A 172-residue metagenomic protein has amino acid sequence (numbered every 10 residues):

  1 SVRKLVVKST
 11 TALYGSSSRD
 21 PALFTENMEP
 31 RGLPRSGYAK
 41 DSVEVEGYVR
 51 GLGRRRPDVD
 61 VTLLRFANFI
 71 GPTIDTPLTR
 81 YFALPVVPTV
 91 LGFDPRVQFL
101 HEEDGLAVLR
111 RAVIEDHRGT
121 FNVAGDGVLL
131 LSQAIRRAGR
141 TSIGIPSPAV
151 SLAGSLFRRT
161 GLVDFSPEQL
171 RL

Functional and structural regions predicted by a protein language model:
S1-Y38: Conserved Rossmann-fold NAD(P)-dependent oxidoreductase catalytic core, especially the SDR/UDP-sugar
T10-L13, G71, V128: Active-site proximal helix/loop that lines the substrate pocket of Rossmann-like NAD(P)-dependent oxidoreductase domains
S17-P21, T73-T79, Q133-R136: Short aromatic-enriched loop/helix-cap "lid" or pocket-rim segments at secondary-structure transitions that line
L33-T62: Active-site Tyr-X1-5-Lys
D41-E44, T76-P77, V90-E115, G119: Substrate-positioning beta->alpha
L52-E102: NAD(P)-dependent short-chain dehydrogenase/reductase
L106-F165: Mid/C-terminal beta-alpha module of Rossmann-like enzyme folds, strongest in SDR-family dehydrogenases/epimerases
